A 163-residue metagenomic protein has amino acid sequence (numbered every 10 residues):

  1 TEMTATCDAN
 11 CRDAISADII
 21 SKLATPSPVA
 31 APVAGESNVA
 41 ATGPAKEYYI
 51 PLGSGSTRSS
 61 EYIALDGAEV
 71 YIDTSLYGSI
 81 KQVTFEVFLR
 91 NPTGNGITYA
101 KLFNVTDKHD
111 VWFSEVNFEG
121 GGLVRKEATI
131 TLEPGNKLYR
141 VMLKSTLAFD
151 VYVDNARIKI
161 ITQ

Functional and structural regions predicted by a protein language model:
T1-Q163: Extracellular jelly-roll beta-sandwich "head" domains, especially the C-terminal globular C1q domain
